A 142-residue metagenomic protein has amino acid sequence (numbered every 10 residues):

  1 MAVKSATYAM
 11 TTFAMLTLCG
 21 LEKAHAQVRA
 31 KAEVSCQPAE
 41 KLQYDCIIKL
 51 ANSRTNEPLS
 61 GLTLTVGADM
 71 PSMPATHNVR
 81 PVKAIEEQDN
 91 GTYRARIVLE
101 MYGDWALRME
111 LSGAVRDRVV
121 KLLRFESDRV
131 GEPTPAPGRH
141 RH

Functional and structural regions predicted by a protein language model:
M1-T7: Positively charged n-region of N-terminal signal peptides that target proteins for export
Y8-L18: Bacterial N-terminal signal peptides
A24-H142: Contiguous segments within soluble domain cores/interaction surfaces
